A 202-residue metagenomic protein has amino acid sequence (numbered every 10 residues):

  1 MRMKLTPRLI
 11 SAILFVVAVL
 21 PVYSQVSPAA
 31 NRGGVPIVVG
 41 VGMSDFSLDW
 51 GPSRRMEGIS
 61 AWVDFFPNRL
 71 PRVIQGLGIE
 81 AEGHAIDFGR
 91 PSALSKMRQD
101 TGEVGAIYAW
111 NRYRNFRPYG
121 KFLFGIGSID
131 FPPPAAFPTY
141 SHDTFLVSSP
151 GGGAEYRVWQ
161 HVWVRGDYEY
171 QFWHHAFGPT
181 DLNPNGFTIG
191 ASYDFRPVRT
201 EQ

Functional and structural regions predicted by a protein language model:
M1-G33, P197-Q202: Cleavable N-terminal export/targeting peptides
A29-N111, W163, D167, Q171: Glycine- and aromatic-enriched membrane insertion/assembly motifs of diderm outer-membrane and organelle channel
I37-V39, E57-V63, D100-A106, P118 (+3 more regions): Hydrophobic, lipid-facing positions within transmembrane beta-strands of outer-membrane proteins
W50-P52, G83-D100, G127-D143, P179-P184: Extracellular/periplasm-exposed beta-strand and loop segments of Gram-negative cell-envelope proteins, dominated by
P67-V73, W110-F116, Y156-Q160, F195-R199: Outer-membrane beta-barrel strand-turn architecture
Y108-R117, K121-A135, Y140: Surface-exposed, polar helix/loop patches in the mature regions of secreted/periplasmic/lumenal proteins that form
E155-W163, E169-Q171, H175-G178, L182: Subset of outer-membrane beta-barrel
N183-Q202: Outer-membrane beta-barrel "beta-signal"
